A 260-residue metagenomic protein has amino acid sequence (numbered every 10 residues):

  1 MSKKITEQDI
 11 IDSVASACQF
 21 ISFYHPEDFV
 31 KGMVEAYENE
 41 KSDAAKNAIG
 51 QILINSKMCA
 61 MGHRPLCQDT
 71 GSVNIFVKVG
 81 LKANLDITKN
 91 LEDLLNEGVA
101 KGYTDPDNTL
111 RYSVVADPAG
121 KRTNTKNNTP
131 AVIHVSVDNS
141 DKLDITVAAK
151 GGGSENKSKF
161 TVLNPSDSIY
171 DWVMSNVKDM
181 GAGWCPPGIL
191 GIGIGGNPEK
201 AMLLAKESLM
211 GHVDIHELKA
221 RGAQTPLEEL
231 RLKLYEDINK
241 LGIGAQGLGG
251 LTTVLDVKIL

Functional and structural regions predicted by a protein language model:
M1-L260: Non-transmembrane, aqueous-exposed alpha-helical and coiled segments at domain scale
